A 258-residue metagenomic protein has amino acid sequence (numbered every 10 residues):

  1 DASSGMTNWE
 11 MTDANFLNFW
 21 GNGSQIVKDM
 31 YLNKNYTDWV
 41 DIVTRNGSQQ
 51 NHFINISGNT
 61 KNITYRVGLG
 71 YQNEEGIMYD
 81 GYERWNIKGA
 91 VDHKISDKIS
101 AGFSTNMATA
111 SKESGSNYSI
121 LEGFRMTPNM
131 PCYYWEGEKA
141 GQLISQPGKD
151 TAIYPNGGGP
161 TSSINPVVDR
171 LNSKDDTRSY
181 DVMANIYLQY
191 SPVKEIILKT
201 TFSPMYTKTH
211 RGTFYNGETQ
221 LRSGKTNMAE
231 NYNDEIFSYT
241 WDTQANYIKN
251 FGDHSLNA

Functional and structural regions predicted by a protein language model:
D1-D38, N46, G76-N86, A90-D181 (+1 more regions): Surface-exposed loop/interface segments of Gram-negative outer-membrane beta-barrel transport/assembly proteins
W39-D41, V193: Acidic/glycine-enriched edge-of-secondary-structure segments
V43, N51-N73, K88-K94, G102-S104: Predominantly transmembrane beta-strands of Gram-negative outer membrane beta-barrel pores used for transport
Q49, T60-K61, S96, S191-V193 (+1 more regions): Outer-membrane beta-barrel channels and translocator barrels
Q49-N51, M183: Short beta-strand-initiation
N55-S57, G68, A90, N185-Y187 (+2 more regions): Outer-membrane beta-barrel architecture
